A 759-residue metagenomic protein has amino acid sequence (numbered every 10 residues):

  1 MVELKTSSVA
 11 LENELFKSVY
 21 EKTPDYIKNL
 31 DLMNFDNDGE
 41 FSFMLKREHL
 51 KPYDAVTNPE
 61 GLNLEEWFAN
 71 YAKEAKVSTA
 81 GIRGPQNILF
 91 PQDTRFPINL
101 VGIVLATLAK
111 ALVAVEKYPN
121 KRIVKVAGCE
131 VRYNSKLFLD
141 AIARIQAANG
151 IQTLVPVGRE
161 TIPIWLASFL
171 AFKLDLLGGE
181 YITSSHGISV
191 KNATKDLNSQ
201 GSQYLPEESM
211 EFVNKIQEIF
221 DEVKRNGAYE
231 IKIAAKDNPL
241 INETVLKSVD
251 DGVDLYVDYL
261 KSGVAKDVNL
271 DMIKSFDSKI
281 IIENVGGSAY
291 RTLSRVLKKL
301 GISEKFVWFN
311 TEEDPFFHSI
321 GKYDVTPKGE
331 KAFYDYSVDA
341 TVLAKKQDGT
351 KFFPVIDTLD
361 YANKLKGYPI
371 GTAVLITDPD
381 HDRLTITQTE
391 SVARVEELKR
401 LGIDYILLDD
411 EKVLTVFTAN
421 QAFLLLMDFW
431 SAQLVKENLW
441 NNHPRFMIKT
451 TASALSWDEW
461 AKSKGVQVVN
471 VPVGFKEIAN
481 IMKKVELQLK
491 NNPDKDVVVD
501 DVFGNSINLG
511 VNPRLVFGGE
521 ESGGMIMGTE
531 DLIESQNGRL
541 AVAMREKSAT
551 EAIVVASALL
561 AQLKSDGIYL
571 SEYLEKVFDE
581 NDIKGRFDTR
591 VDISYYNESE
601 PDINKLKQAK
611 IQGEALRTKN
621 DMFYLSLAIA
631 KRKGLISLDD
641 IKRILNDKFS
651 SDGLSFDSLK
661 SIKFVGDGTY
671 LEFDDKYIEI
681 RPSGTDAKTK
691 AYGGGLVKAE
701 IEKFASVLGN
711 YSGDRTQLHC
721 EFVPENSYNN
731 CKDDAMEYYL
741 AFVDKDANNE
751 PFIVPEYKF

Functional and structural regions predicted by a protein language model:
V2-L50, K117-Y204, W457-E459: Ferredoxin-reductase
E3-E48, N63-K76, P85, N192-D360 (+3 more regions): Gly/Ser/Thr-enriched, mixed-charge loops and adjacent short helices that form phosphate/oxyanion-binding elements
T107-K125, K232, G263-F276, N438: Glycine-rich phosphate/diphosphate-binding loops that line cofactor/substrate pockets in enzymes
N120-V131, K279-N284, P444-T451, V516: Short glycine-rich phosphate-binding loop at a beta-alpha junction
V126-K191, R295-Q388, K483: N-terminal small/polar loop signature for handling phosphorylated ligands or for N-terminal nucleophile
K136-A141, W165-A171, V190-L197, S209 (+9 more regions): Short acidic, glycine/serine/threonine-rich loops at helix termini
S189-N192, D196-L205, N214, E218 (+3 more regions): Replace "Mg2+/Mn2+-dependent" with "divalent metal-dependent
G371-A373, T377-P379, T387-L401, K412-V413 (+6 more regions): Phosphate-binding and adjacent anionic-ligand microenvironments
